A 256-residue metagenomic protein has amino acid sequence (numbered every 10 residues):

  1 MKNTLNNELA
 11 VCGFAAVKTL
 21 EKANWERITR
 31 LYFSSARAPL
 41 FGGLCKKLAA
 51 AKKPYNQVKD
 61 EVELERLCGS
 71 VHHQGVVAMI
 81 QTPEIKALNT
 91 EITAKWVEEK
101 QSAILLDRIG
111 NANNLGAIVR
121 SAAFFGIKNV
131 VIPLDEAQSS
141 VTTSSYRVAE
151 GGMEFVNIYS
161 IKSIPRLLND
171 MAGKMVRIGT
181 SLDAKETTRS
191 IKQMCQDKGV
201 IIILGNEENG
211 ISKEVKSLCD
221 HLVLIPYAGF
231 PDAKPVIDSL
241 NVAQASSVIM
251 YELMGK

Functional and structural regions predicted by a protein language model:
M1-A94: N-terminal positively charged helical leader segments and presequences
A15, T19, E26, F33 (+2 more regions): RNA substrate-binding interface of SAM-dependent RNA methyltransferases
K18, T29, S144-A149, K213 (+1 more regions): Structured adenosyl-cofactor binding patch, chiefly the S-adenosyl-L-methionine
L40, A137-S144, N209-L218: Short, glycine/polar-rich helix-capping loops at beta-to-alpha or helix-loop-helix junctions that flank or form
P54-K59, Y159, I178, V223: General small-molecule cofactor/ligand-binding pocket signal
K59, D107, P133-L134, K162 (+1 more regions): Short beta->alpha connector loops at strand-helix junctions that form conserved, small/polar/Pro-enriched
H73-V76, R147-G151, C195-K198: Short, hinge-like loop/turn segments at secondary-structure boundaries
R177-D238: Active-site/ligand-binding-proximal alpha/beta "capping" segment
